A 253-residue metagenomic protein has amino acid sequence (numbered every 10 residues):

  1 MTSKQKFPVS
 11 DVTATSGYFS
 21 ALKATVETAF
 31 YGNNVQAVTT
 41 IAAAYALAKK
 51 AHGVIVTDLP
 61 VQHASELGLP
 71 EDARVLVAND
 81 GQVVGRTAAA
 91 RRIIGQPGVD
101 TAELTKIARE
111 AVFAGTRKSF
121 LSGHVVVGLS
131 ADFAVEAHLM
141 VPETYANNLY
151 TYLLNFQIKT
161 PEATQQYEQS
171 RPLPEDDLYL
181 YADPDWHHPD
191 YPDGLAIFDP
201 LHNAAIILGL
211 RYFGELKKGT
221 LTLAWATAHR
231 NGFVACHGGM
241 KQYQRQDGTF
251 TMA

Functional and structural regions predicted by a protein language model:
T2-F250: A noncatalytic interaction/capping subdomain that flanks phosphate/NTP-handling catalytic cores
A253: Catalytic-pocket segment enriched in acidic/His residues
